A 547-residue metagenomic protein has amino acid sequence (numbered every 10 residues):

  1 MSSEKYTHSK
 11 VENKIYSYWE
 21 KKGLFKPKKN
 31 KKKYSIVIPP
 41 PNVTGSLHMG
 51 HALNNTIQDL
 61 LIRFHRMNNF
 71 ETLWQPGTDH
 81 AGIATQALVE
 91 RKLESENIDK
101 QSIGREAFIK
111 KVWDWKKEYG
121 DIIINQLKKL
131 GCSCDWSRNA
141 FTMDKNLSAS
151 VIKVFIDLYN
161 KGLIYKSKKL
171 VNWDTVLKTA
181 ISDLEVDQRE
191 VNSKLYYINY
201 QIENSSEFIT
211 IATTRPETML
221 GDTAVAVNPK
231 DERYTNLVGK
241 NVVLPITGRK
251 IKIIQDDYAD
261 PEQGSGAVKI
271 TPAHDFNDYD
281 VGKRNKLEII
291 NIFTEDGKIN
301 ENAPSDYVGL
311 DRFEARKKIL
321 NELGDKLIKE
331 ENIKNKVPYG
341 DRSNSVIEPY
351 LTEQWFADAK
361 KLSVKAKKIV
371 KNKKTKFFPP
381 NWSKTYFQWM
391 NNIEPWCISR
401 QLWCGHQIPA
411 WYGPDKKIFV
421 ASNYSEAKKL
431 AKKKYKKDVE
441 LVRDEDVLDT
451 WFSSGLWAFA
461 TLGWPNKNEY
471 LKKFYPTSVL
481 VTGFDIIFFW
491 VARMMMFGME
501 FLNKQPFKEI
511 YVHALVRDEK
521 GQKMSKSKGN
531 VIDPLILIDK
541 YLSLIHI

Functional and structural regions predicted by a protein language model:
M1-K230, T271-R284, E288-A303, R316 (+6 more regions): N-terminal, positively charged nucleic-acid-binding surface of large information/translation enzymes
P39-P76, R91-L93, D174-V176, E185-Q201 (+7 more regions): Conserved active-site neighborhood of enzyme catalytic/cofactor-binding cores
L177, T247, S343-N344, P414-K416: Short Cys/His-rich metal-coordination motifs, predominantly Zn2+-binding knuckles/fingers
Y200-S206, P229, V243-G248, G413-D415: Short acidic, glycine-rich loop/turn motifs
N236-G239, S305-R316, D325: A glycine-biased structural micro-motif
K240-E295: Extracellular/luminal Protease-associated
D256, S305, T352, Y424 (+1 more regions): Residue-level structural signal for beta-strand termini and adjacent loop
